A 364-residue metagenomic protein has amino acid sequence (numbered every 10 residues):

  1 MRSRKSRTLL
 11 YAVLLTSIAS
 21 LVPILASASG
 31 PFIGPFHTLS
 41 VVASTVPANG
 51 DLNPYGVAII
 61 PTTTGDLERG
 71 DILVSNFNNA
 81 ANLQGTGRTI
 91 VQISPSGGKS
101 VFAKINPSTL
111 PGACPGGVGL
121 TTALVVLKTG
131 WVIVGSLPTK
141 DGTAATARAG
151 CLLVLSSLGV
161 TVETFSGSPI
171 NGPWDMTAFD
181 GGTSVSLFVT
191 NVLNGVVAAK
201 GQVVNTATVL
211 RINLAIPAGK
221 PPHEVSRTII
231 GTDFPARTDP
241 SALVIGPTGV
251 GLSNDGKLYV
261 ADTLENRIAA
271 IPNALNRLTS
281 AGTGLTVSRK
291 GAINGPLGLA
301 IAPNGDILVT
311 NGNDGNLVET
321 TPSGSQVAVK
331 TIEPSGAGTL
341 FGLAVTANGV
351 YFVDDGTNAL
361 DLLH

Functional and structural regions predicted by a protein language model:
Y11-P23: Bacterial N-terminal signal peptides
S20-I33: C-terminal region of N-terminal signal peptides and the immediate post-cleavage residues of exported proteins
F32-G50, P95-V118, L153-P173, A215 (+3 more regions): Surface-exposed loop and turn segments in beta-propeller and other repeat-based domains that flank or scaffold
V46-G70, P107-V132, P138, T146-C151 (+5 more regions): Beta-rich, blade/repeat-based domains predominating in secreted/periplasmic proteins but also intracellular
G70, V74-R88, V134-A149, V185-L210: Short, conserved, GDST-rich strand-edge loop motifs in beta-rich repeat architectures
F77-N79, S136-T139, A147, G181 (+8 more regions): Short loop/turn segments immediately following the C-termini of beta-strands
R88-V91, G150-L153, N205-L210, R267-A270 (+2 more regions): A short loop-to-beta-strand structural motif that recurs across blades of beta-propeller domains
T263, R267, V287-V327: Loop/turn-rich, solvent-exposed surfaces of beta-rich toroidal or solenoidal domains
